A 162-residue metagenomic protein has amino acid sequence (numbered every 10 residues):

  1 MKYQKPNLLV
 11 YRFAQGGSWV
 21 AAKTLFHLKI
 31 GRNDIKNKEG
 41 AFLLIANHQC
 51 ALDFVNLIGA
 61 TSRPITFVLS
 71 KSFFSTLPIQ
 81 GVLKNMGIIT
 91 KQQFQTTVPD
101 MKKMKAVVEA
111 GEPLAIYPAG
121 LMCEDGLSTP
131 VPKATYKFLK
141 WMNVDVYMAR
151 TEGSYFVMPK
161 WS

Functional and structural regions predicted by a protein language model:
M1-Q15: Helix-enriched interaction subdomains in cytosolic or periplasmic regions, typified by TIR/SEFIR signaling/NADase cores
Y11, G16-H48: Helix-to-loop junction immediately C-terminal to a conserved catalytic motif
K36-Q95: Catalytic core of membrane glycerolipid acyltransferases/transacylases, capturing the structured, soluble-facing
A41-L43, G111-Y117: Residue-level preference for the first positions of well-ordered beta-strands
L57, V82, A106, K137-W141: Hydrophobic/aromatic ligand-binding patch that stacks against planar heteroaromatic rings of cofactors or nucleotides
I89-E112: Helix-adjacent hinge/juxtasegments
G126-S162: A cross-family acyltransferase "interaction/gating" segment
